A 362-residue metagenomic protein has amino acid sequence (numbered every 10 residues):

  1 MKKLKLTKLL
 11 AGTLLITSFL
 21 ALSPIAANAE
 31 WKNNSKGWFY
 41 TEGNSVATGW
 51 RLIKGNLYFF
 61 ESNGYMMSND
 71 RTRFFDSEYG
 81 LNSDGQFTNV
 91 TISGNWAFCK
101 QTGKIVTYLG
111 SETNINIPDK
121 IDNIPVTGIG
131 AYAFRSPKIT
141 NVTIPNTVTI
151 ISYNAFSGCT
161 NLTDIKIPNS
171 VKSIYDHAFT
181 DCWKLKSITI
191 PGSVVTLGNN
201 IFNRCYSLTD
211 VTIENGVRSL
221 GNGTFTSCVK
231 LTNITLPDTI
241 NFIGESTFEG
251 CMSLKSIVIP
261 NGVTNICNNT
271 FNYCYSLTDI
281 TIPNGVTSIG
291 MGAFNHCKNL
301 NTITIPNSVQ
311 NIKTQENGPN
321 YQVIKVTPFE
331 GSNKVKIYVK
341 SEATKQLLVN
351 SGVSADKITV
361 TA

Functional and structural regions predicted by a protein language model:
K2-E112, T212, G223, T235 (+5 more regions): Extracellular adhesion/carbohydrate-binding repeat motifs centered on closely spaced tryptophans
T48-W50, S68-R71, N95, Q101 (+11 more regions): Structural signature of tandem-repeat unit edges
G85-T88, S351-A362: A recurrent domain-boundary module in secreted/ectodomain proteins
P118, K313-T314, I324-F329: Short, T/G/N/S-enriched strand-turn elements that build extracellular solenoid repeat scaffolds
A131-A133, S152-S157, Y175-T180, G198-N203 (+5 more regions): Consensus positions within tandem repeat domains that build extended binding/scaffold surfaces
N295, K313-N317: Predominantly extracellular beta-rich ligand-binding scaffolds that present long acidic/polar faces for carbohydrate
P319-T327, T344-K357: Short, aromatic/basic amphipathic alpha-helical patches
